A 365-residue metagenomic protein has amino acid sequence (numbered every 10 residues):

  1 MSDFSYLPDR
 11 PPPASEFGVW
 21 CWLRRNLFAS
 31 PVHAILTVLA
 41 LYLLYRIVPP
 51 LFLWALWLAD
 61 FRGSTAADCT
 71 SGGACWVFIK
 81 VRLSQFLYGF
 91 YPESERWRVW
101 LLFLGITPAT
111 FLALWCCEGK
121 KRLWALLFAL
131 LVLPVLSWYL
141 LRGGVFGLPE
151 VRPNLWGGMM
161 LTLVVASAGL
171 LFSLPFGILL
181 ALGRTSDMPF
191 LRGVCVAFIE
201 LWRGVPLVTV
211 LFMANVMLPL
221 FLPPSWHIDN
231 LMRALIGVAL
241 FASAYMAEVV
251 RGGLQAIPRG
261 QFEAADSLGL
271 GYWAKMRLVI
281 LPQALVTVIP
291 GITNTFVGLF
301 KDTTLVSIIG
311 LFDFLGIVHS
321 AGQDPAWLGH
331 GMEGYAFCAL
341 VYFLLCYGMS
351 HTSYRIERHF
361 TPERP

Functional and structural regions predicted by a protein language model:
S2-P365: Transmembrane alpha-helices and adjacent helix-loop boundaries
